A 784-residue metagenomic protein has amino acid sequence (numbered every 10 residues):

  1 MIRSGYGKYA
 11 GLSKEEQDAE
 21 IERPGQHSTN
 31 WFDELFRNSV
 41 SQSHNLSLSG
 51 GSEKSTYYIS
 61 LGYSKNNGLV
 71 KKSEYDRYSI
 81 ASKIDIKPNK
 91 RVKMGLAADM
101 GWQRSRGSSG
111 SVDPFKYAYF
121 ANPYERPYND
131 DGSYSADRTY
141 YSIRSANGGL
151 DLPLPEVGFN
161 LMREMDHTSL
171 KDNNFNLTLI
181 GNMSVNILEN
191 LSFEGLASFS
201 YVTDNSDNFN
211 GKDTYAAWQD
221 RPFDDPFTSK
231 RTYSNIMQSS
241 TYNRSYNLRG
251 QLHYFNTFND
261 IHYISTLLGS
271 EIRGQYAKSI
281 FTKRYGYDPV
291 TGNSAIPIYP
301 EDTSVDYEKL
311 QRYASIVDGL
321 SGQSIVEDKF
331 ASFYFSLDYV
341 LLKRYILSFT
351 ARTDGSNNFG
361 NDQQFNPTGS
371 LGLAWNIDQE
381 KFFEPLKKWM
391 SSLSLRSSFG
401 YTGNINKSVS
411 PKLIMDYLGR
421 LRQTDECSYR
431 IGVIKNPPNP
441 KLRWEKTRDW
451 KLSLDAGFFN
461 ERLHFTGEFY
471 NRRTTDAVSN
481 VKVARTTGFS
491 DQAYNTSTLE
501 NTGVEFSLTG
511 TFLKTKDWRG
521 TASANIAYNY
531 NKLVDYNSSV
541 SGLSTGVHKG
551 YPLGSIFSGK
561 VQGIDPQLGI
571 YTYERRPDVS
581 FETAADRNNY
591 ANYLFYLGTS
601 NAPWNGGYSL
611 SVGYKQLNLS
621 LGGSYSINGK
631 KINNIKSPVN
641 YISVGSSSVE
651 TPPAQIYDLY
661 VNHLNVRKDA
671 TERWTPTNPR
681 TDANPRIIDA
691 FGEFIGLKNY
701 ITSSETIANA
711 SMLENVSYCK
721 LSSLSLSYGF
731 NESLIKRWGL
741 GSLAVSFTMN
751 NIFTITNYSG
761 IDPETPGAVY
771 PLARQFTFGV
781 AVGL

Functional and structural regions predicted by a protein language model:
M1-K71, S109-V112, R138-E156, N160-L170 (+5 more regions): Residues embedded in well-ordered regular secondary structure
M1-R23, R273, K278-V290, Y494 (+2 more regions): Conserved small-residue
A10-S13, Q42, R77, K83-V92 (+8 more regions): Extracellular/periplasmic, surface-exposed regions of secreted and cell-surface proteins
D33-S108, E125-D130, A136-D137, N176-I180: Transmembrane beta-barrel wall of Gram-negative outer-membrane proteins
E34-L35, K388, G613-S704, G729-Q775 (+1 more regions): C-terminal beta-signal and adjacent terminal beta-strands/loops of Gram-negative outer-membrane beta-barrel proteins
K65-L69, G355-N357, F512, N601-A602 (+1 more regions): A generic structural motif
Q219-R231: Aromatic- and acidic-residue-enriched carbohydrate-binding clefts of CAZyme catalytic domains
